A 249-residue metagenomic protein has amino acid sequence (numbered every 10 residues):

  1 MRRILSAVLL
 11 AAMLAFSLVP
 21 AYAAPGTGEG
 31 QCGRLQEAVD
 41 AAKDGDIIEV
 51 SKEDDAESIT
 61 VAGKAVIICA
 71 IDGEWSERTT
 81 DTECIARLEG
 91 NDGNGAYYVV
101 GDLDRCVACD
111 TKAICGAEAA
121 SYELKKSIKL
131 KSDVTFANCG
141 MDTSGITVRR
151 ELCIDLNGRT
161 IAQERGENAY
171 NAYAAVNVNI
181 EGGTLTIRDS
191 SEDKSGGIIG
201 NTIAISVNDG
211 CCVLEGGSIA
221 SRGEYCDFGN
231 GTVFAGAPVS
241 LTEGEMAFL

Functional and structural regions predicted by a protein language model:
M1-G28, A38, D46-K52, I128 (+4 more regions): Gram-positive cell-envelope targeting signals
L18, A56, Y98-V99, R105 (+5 more regions): Surface-exposed fibrous attachment elements
A24-A56, D81, R87-G140, G145: Acidic Gly/Asp/Thr-rich repetitive segments characteristic of extracellular carbohydrate-active and adhesion proteins
G33, I59, V66, G73 (+14 more regions): Solenoid scaffold repeats with emphasis on beta-solenoid/beta-helix
D46-S51, I68-A70, L156, A247: Extracellular beta-strand repeat scaffolds in secreted/surface proteins
D55-I67, E77-E83, T135-C153, Q163-R188 (+1 more regions): Extracellular beta-strand-rich solenoid/capping regions of secreted or surface-exposed proteins that bind or remodel
A62, I71-C84, E89-N94, S121 (+6 more regions): Exposed regions on extracellular, virion, or secretory-pathway luminal proteins
G73-T82, L88-N91, G158-N171, R188-T202 (+1 more regions): Beta-strand-rich solenoid/repeat architectures in extracellular/passenger domains of polysaccharide-targeting enzymes
